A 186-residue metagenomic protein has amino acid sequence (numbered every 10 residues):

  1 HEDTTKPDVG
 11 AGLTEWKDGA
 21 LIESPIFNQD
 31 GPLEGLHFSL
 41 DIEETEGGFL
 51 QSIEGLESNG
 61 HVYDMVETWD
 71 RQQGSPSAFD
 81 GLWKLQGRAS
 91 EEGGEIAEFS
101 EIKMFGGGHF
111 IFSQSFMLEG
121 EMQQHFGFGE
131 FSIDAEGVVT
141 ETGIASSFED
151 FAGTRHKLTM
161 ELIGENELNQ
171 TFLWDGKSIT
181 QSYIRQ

Functional and structural regions predicted by a protein language model:
H1-E130, D134, V138-Q186: Lipid interaction determinants
